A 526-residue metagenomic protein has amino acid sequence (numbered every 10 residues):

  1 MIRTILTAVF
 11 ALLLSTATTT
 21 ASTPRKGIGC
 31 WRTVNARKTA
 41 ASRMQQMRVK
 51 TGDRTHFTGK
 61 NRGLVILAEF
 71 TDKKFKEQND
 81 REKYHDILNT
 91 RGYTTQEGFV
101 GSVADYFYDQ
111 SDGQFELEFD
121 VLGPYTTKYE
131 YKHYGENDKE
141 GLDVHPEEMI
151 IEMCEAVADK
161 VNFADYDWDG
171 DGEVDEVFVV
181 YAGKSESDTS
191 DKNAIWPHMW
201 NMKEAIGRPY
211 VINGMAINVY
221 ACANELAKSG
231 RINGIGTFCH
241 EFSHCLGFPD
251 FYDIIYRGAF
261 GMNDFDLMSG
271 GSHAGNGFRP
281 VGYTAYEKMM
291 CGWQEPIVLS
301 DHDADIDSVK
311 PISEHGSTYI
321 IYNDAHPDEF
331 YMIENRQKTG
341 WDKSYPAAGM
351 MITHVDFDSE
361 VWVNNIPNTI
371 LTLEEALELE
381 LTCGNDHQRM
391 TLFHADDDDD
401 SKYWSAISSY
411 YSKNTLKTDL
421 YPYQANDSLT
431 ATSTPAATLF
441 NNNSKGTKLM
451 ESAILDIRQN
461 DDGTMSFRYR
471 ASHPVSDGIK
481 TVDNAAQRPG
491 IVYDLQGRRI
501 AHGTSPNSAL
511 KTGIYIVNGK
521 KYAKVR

Functional and structural regions predicted by a protein language model:
M1-V9, R526: Positively charged n-region of N-terminal signal peptides that target proteins for export
L6-T18: Hydrophobic helical h-region of N-terminal Sec-dependent signal peptides in bacterial secretory/periplasmic proteins
S22-H85: Primarily auto-inhibitory N-terminal propeptides
G52-R54, G101-I212: Active-site-proximal segments of metallohydrolase catalytic domains
K74-F115: Active-site-surrounding "flap" and adjacent substrate/cofactor-binding loops of secreted or lumenal enzymes, prototyped
Y106, E176-A347, T353-D358: Extracellular hydrolytic enzyme modules, especially secreted metalloproteases of the metzincin/thermolysin-like class
S313-P474: Extracellular low-complexity, Gly/Ser/Thr-rich intrinsically disordered linkers and protease-sensitive activation/hinge
V475-R526: C-terminal outer-membrane/trafficking sorting elements
